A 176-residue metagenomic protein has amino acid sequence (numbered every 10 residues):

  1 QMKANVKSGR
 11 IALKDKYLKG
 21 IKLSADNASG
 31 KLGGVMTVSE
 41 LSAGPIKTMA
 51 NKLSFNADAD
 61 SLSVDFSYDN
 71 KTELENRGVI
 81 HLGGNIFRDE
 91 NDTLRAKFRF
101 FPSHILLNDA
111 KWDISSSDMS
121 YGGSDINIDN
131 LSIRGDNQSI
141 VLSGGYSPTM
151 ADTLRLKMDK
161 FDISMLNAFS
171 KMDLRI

Functional and structural regions predicted by a protein language model:
Q1-I176: Interface amphipathic segments
